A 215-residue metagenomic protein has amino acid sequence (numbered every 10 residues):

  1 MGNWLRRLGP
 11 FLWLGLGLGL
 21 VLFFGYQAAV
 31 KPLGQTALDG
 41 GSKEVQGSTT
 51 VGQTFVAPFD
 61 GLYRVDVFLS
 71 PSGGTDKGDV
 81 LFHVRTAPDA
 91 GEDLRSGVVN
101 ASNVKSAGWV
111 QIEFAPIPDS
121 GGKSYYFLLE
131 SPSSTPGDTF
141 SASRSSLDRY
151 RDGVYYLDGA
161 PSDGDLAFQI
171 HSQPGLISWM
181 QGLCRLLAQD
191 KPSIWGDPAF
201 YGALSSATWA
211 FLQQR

Functional and structural regions predicted by a protein language model:
G2-G91, S102-S124, E130-F211: Beta-sheet-rich sandwich/jelly-roll-like modules and their strand-loop junctions
Q214-R215: Short, charged juxtamembrane terminal tails flanking transmembrane helices
